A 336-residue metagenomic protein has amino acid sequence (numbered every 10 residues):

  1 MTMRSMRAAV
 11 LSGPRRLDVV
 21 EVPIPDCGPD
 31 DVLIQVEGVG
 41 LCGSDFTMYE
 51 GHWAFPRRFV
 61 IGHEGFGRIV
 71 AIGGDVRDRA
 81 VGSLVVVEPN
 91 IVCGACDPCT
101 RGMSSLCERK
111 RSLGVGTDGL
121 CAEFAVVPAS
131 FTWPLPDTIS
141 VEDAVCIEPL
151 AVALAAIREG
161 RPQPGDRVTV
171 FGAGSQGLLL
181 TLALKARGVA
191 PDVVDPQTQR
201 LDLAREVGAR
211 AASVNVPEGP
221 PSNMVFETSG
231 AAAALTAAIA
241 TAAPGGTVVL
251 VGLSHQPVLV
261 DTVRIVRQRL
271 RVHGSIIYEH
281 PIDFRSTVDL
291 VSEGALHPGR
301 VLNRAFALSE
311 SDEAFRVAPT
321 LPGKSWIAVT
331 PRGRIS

Functional and structural regions predicted by a protein language model:
M3-R4, G219, V249, L253 (+2 more regions): C-terminal capping/lid region of NAD(P)-dependent oxidoreductase domains
S12, P23-I24, P56-G62, L113-T117: Short Gly/Pro-enriched turn/cap motifs at secondary-structure boundaries
P25-V39, H52-D97, P136-T138: Glycine-rich beta-strand-centered segment in the early N-terminal region that forms part of a ligand/cofactor-binding
G82, G165, P221-N223, P298: Local beta-strand N-terminus motif with an aromatic residue
L84, I139-N215: Mid-domain Rossmann-like dinucleotide-binding core that forms the NAD(H)/NADP(H) cofactor-binding site
I91-F171: NAD(P)H dinucleotide-binding glycine-rich loop of Rossmann-like/cofactor-binding domains, especially the beta1-alpha1
G160, D202-R271, I335: Glycine-rich cofactor phosphate-binding loops and adjacent beta1-alpha1 units of small-molecule cofactor enzyme domains
Q256-N303, D312-E313: C-terminal substrate-binding/catalytic core of Rossmann-like NAD(P)-dependent dehydrogenases/reductases
